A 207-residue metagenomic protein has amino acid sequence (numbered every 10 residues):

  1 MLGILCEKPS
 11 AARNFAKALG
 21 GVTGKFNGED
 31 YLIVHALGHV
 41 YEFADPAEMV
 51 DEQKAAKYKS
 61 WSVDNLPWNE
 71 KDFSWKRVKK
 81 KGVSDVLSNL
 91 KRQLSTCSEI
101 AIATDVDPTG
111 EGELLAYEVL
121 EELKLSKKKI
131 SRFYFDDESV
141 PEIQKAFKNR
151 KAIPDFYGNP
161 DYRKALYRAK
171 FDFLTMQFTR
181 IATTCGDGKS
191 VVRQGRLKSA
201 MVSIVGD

Functional and structural regions predicted by a protein language model:
M1-Q177, A200: Intrinsically disordered, low-complexity regulatory segments
R180-D207: Charge-patterned, long linear interaction tracts outside catalytic cores
